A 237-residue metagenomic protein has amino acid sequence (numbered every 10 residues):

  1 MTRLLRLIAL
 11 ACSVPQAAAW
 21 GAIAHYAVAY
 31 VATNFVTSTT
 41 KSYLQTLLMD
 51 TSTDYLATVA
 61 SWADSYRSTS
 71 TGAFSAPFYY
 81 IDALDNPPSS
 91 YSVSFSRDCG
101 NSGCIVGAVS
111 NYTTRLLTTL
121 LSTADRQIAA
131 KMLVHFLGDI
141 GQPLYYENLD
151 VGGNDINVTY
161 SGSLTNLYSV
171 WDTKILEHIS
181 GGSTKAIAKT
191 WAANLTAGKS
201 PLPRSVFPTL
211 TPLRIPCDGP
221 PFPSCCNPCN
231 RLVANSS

Functional and structural regions predicted by a protein language model:
M1-A19: Fungal secretory targeting signals
L5, I140-G141: Residue-level micro-sites within transmembrane alpha helices that shape and flank functional polar/acidic positions
P15-F136, P143-S237: N-terminal, motif-rich segments that launch catalysis or mediate targeting to/interaction with membranes, typified by
